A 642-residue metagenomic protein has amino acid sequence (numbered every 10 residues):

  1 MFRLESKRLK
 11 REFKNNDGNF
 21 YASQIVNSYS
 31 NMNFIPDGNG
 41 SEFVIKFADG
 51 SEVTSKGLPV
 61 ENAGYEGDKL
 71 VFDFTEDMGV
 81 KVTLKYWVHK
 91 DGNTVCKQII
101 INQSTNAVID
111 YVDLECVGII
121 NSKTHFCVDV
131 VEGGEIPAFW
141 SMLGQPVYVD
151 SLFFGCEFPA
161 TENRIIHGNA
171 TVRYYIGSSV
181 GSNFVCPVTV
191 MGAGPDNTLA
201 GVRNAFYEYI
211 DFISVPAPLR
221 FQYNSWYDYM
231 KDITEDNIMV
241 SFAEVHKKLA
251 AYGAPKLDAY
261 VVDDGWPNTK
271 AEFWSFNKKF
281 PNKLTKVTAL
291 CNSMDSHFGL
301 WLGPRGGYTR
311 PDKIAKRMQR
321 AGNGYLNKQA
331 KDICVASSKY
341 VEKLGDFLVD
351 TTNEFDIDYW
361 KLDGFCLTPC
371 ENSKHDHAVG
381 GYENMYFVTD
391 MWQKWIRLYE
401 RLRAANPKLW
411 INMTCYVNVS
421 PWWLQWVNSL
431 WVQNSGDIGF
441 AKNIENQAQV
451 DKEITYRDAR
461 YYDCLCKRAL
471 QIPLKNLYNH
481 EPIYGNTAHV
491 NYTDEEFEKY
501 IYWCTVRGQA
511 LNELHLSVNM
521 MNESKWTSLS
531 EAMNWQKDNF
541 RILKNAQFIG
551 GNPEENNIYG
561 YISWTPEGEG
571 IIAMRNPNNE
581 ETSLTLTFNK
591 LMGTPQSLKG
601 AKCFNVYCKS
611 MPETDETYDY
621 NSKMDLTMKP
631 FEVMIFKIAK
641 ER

Functional and structural regions predicted by a protein language model:
R3-L4, L9, S23-Y175, S597-E613 (+1 more regions): Polysaccharide-binding surfaces and accessory modules of carbohydrate-active proteins
K7, G18, S179-N183, K394-E613 (+1 more regions): Active-site-proximal substrate-binding groove within the catalytic cores of carbohydrate-active enzymes
R8, I99, Y223, Y260 (+4 more regions): Conserved, mostly hydrophobic/aromatic
L70-F72, V82-L84, V95-K97, C186 (+3 more regions): Hydrophobic residues positioned within well-ordered beta-strands of beta-sheet architectures
V172-N204: Long, contiguous juxta-domain segments that are non-catalytic but functionally important
L199-A259, D263-N268: An acidic-aromatic substrate-binding cleft motif
N237-V245, F280-K286, T389-L398, D494-F497 (+1 more regions): Well-ordered, non-membrane alpha-helical segments in soluble/globular domains
K256-N479: Aromatic- and carboxylate-enriched substrate-binding clefts and catalytic-loop regions of carbohydrate-active enzymes
